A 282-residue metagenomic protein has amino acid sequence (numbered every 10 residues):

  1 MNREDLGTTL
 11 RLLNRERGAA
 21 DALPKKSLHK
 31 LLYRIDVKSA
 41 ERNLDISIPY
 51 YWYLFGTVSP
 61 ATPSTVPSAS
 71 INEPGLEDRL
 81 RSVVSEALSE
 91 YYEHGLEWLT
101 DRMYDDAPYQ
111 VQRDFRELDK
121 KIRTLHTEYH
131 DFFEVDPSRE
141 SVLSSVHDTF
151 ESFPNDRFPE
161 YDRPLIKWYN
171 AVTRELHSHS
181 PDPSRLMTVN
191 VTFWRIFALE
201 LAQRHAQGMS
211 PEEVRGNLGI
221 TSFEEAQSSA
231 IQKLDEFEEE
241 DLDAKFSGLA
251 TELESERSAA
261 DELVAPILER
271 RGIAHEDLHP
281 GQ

Functional and structural regions predicted by a protein language model:
M1-Q282: Domain-edge interaction signal
